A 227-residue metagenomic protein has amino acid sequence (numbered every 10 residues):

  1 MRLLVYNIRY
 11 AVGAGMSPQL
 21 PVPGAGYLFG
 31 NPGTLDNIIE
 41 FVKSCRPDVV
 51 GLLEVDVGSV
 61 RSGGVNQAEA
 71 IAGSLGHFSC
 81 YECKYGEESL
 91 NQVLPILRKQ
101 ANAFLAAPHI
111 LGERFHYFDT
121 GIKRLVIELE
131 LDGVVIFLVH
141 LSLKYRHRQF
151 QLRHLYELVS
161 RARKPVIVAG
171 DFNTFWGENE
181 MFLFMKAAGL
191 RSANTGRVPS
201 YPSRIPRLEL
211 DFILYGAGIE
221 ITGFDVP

Functional and structural regions predicted by a protein language model:
M1-S74, Y81-S89: N-terminal, active-site-proximal structural segment of metallo-dependent hydrolase catalytic domains
R2-N7, N37-S62, I136-V139, L155-L183 (+1 more regions): Active-site beta-strand/loop signature of hydrolases that rely on acidic residues for catalysis
V5, N102-F104, V126-E128, L138 (+1 more regions): Conserved hydrophobic/aromatic beta-strand scaffold that supports enzyme active sites
I8-A11, D56-G58, G86-E87, P108-L111 (+3 more regions): Short, solvent-exposed loop/turn segments at secondary-structure junctions
G13-Q19, G64-V65, N91-L94, V126 (+2 more regions): Short aromatic-enriched loop/helix-cap "lid" or pocket-rim segments at secondary-structure transitions that line
A25-N31, F115-Y117, S142-H147: Short, flexible loop segments at the rims of nucleotide/cofactor-binding pockets, characterized by
E54-G133, D225-P227: Structured beta-strand-rich core segments of catalytic domains in phosphoester-bond hydrolases
I110, R114-Y117, E130, H147 (+2 more regions): Metal-dependent phosphoester-hydrolase catalytic domains
